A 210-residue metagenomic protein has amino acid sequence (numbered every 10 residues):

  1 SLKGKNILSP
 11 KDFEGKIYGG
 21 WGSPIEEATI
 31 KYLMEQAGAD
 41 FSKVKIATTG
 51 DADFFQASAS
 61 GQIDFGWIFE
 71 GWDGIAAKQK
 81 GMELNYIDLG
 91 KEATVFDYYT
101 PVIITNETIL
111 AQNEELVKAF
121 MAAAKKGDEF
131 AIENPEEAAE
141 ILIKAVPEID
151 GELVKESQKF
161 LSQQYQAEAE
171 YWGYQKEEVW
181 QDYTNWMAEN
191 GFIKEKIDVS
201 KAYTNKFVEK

Functional and structural regions predicted by a protein language model:
S1-K3, N106: Residue-level recognition of the GNAT/N-acetyltransferase active site
K3-Q79, F96, E178-D182: Bilobed "Venus flytrap"/periplasmic-binding protein-like clamshell domains and structurally analogous long
E35, K78, K144, A188-E189 (+1 more regions): Short polybasic/polar patches that bind polyanions
F41-K45, V146-K159, K194-K201: Short, surface-exposed acidic
D53-P147: Pocket-lining segment of extracytoplasmic ligand-binding domains
A111-N190: Secondary-structure end/capping motifs
W180-K210: Conserved C-terminal helix/tail region of periplasmic/extracytoplasmic solute-binding proteins
